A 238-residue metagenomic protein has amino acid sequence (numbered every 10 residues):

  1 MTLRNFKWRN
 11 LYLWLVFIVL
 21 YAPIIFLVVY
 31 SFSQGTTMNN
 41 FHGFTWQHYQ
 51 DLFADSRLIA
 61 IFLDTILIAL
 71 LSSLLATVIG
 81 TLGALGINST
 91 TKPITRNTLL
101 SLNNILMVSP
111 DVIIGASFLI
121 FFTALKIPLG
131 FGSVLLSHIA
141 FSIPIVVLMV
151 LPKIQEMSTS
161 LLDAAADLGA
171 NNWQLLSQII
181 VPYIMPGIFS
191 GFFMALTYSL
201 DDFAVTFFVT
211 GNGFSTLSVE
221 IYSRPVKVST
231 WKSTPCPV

Functional and structural regions predicted by a protein language model:
M1-N5, L71-N103, I120: Transmembrane-helix boundary motif in ABC transporter permease subunits
M1-S56, A60-L63, L67: N-terminal, non-cleaved signal-anchor transmembrane helix
T2-R4, L67, T91-L100, M157-S190: Amphipathic cytosolic juxtamembrane alpha-helices at the membrane-cytosol interface of multi-pass membrane transporters
L3, T36, H48-R57, L200-V238: Interhelical loop and adjacent transmembrane-helix boundary motif in polytopic membrane transport permeases
L11-Y12, F17-I24, V147-V150, M157-T159 (+1 more regions): Transmembrane alpha-helices
A22-I25, V29, V78-L82, A116 (+6 more regions): Membrane-embedded alpha-helices of multi-pass transport/permease systems
W46, V112-F141, W173, V209-N212: Membrane-interfacial helix termini and adjacent extracytoplasmic/periplasmic loops of multi-pass transporters
I59, L63, L67-I79, G83 (+4 more regions): Hydrophobic alpha-helical transmembrane segments of multipass integral membrane proteins, especially permease/channel
